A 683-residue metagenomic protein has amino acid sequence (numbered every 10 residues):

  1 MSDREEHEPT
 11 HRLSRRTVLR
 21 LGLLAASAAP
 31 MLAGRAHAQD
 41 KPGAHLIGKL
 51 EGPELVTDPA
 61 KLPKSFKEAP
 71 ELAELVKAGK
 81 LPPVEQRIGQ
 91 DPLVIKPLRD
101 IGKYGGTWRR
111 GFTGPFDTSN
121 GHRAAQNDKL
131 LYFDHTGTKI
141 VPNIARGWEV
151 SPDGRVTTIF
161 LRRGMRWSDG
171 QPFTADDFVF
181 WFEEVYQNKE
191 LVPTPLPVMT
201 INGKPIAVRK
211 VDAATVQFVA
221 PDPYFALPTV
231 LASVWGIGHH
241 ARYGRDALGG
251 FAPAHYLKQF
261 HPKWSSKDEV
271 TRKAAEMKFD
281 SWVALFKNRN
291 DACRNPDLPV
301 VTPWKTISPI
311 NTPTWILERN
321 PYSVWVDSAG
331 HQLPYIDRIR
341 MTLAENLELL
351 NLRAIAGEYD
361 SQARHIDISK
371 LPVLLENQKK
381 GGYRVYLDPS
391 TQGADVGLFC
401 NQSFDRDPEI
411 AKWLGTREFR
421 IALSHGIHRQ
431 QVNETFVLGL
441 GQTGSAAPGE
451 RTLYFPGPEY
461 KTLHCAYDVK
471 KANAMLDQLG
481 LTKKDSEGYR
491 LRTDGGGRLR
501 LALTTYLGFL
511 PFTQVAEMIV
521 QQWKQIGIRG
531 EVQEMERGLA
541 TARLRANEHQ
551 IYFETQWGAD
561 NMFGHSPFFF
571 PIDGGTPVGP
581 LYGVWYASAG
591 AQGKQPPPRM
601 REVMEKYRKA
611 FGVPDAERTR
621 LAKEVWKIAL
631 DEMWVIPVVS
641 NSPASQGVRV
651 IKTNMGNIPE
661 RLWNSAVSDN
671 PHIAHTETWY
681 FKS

Functional and structural regions predicted by a protein language model:
M1-T17, L21-M31: N-terminal secretory signal peptides
L24-A25, L93, F112, L298 (+8 more regions): Detector for C-terminal structural segments
D40, W181, V185-P195, V208-R209 (+6 more regions): Extracellular/periplasmic solute-recognition and catalytic clefts
E68, A73-P152, E183, K287 (+1 more regions): N-terminal lobe/hinge region of extracytoplasmic solute-binding protein
R99, Y104-A124, I144, L227-W235 (+2 more regions): A structural "hinge/loop" feature
R146-V192, Q217, L350-R353, K412-G415 (+1 more regions): Aromatic- and charge-enriched surface segment that lines or borders ligand/interaction sites
R162, W167, D291-N295, Y322-V373 (+3 more regions): Ligand-site clamp/hinge motif
P197-W282: Surface-exposed binding/hinge segments that line and control ligand-binding clefts or catalytic entry sites
